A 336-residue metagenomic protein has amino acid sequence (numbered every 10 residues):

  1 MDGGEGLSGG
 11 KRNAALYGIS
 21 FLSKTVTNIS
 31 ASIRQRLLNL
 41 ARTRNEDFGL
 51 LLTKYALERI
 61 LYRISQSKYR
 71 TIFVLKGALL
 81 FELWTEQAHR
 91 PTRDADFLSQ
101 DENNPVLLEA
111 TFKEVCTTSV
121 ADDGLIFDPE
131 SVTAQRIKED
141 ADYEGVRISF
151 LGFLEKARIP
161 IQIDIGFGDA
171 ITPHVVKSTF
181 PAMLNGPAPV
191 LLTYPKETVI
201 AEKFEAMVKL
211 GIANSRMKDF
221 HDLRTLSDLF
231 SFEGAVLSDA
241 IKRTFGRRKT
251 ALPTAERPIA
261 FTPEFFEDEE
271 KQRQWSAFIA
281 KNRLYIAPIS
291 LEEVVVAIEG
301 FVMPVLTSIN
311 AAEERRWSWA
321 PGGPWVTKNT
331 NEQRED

Functional and structural regions predicted by a protein language model:
M1-S20: N-terminal amphipathic/basic-hydrophobic helices that include classical n-h-c signal peptides and signal-anchor
A14-F73, L83-P91, A95, S99-D336: Structured mid-to-C-terminal alpha-helical surface segments
